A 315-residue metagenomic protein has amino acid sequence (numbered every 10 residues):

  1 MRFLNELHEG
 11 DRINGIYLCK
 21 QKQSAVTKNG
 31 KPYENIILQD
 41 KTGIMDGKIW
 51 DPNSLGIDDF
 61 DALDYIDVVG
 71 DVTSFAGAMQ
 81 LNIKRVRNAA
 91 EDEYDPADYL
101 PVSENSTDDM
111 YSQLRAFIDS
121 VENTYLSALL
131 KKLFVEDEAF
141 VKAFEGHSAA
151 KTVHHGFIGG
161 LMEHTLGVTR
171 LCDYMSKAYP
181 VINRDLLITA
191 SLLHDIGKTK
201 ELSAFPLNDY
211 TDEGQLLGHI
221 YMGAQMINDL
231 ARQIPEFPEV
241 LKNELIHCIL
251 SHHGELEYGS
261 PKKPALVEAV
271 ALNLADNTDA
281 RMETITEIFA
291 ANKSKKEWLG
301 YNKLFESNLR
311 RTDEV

Functional and structural regions predicted by a protein language model:
M1-I13: OB-fold nucleic-acid-binding modules
Y17, L63, V168, I249 (+1 more regions): Divalent metal-coordination and catalytic microenvironments
K22-P32, M45-D46, P52-Y99: OB-fold single-stranded nucleic acid-binding module
N35-D40, A204: Short, acidic/hydrophobic/Gly-rich beta-strand patch recurrent on exposed beta strands that often constitutes part
Q80-G146, M222: Extended, charge-rich, solvent-exposed interface segments
S127-C172, L193-G197: A short mid-domain helix/strand-loop element embedded in enzyme catalytic domains that forms or borders the active-site
T152-H154, E163-H164, Y174-N292: Divalent metal-dependent catalytic cores for phosphoryl transfer on phosphate-bearing substrates
N273, A291, K295-V315: N-terminal intrinsically disordered, cationic/polar leader segments that include organellar targeting peptides
